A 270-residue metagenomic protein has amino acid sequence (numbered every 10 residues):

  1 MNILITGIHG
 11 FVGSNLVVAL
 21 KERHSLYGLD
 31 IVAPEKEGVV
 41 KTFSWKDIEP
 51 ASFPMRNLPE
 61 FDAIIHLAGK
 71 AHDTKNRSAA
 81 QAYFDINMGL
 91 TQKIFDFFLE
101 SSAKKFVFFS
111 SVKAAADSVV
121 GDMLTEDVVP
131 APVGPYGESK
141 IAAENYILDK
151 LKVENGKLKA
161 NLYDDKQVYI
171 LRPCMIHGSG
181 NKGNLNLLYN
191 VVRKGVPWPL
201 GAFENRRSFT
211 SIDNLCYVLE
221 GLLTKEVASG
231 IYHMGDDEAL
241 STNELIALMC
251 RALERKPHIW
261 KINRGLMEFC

Functional and structural regions predicted by a protein language model:
I3-R23: N-terminal Rossmann NAD(P)H-binding glycine-rich loop of SDR-like oxidoreductase domains
D47-M88, K93, F97-E100: NAD(P)H-binding glycine-rich loop region in Rossmannoid oxidoreductase-like domains and their noncatalytic homologs
A82-K93, P130, G134, E138-S139 (+1 more regions): Glycine-rich NAD(P)-binding loop of the Rossmann-fold in SDR/ketoreductase-type enzymes
K93-P135, N155: Conserved Rossmann-fold NAD(P)-dependent oxidoreductase catalytic core, especially the SDR/UDP-sugar
A131-Y169: Active-site Tyr-X1-5-Lys
G134, K166-L187: Flexible, glycine-rich beta-alpha linker
N181-L187, G201-L223, S229-G230: Substrate-positioning beta->alpha
K225-C270: Mid/C-terminal beta-alpha module of Rossmann-like enzyme folds, strongest in SDR-family dehydrogenases/epimerases
